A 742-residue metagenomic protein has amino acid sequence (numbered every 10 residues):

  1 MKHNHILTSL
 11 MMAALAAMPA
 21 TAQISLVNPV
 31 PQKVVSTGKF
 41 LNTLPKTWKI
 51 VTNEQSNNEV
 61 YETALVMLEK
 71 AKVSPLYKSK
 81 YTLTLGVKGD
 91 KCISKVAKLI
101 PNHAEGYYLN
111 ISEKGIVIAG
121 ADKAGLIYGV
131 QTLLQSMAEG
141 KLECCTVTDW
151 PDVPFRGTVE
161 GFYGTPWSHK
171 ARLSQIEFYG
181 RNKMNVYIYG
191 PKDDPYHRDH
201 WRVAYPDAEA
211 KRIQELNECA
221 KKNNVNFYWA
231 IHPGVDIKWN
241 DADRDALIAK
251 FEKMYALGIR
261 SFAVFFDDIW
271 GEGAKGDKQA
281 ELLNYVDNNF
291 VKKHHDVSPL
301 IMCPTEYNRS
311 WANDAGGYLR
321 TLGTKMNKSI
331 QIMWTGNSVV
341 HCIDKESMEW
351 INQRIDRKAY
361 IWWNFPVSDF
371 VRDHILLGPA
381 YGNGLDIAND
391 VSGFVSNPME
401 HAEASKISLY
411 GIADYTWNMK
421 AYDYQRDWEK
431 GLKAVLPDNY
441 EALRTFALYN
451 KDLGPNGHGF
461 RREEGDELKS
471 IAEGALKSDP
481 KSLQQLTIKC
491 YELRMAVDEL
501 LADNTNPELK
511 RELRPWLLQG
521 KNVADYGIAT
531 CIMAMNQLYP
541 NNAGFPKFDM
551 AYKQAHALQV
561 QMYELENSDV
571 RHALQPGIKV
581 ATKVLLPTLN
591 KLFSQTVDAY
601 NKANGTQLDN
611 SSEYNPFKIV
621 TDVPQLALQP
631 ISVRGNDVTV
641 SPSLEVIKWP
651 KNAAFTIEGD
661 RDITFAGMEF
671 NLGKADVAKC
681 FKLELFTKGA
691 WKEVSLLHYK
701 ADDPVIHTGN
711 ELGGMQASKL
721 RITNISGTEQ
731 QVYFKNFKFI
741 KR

Functional and structural regions predicted by a protein language model:
M1-T8: Bacterial N-terminal signal peptides that target proteins for export
M12-A13, A20-E113, G140-T146: Acidic, contiguous N-terminal accessory segments
V96-K250, A256-R260, K292: Feature activates predominantly on carbohydrate-active enzymes
F162, K250, A256-R260, I269-E429: Catalytic-core regions of glycoside hydrolase
I188, A263-F265, V395: Conserved beta-strand positions in the central sheet of alpha/beta enzyme cores
Y424-E613: C-terminal functional modules
T588-F681, L685, G689, L697-H707 (+1 more regions): Disordered, acidic Ser/Thr/Pro-rich linker "stalks" and the adjacent N-terminal cap of the next globular domain
L712-S726: Noncatalytic modules at the cell exterior or secretory-pathway interfaces, chiefly beta-strand-rich lectin/adhesion
